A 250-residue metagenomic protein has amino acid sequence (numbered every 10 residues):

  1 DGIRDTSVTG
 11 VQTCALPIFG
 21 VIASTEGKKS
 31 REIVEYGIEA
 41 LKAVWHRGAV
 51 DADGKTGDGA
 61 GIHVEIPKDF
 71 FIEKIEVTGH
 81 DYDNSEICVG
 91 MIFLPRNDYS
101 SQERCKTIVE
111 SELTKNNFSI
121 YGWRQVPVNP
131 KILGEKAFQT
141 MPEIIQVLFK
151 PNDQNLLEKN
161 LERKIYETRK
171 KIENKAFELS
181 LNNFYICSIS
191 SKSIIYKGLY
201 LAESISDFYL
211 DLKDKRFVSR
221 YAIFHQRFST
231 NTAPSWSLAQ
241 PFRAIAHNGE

Functional and structural regions predicted by a protein language model:
D1-C14: Single conserved hydrophobic/aromatic residue that forms the stacking wall/gate of nucleotide- or nucleobase-binding
S7, K28, A233-P241: Alpha-helix capping and helix-loop boundary segments enriched in small/acidic/polar residues
V11-A23, V44-G61, W236-E250: Conserved phosphate/anionic-ligand binding catalytic regions in large, soluble enzymes, centered on
A23, G27-S30, P95-Y99, T232 (+1 more regions): Hydrophobic alpha-helical scaffolding
S30-I38: Short Gly/aromatic-enriched secondary-structure transition segments
D51-A52, G57-R220, Q226: Extended, highly charged
L210, A222, T232-S235, R243-A244: Hydrophobic, small-residue-rich alpha-helical packing segments that form membrane-like cores
S229: Cofactor-binding active-site loop characterized by glycine-rich and histidine/acidic residues
